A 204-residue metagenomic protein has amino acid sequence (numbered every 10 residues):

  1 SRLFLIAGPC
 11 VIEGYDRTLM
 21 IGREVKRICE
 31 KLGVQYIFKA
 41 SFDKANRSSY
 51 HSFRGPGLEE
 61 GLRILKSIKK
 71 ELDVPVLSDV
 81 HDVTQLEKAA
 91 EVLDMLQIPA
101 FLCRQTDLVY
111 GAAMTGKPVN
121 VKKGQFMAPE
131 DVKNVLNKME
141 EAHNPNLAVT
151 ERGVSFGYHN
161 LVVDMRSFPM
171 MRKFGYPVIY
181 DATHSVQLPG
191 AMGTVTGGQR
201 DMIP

Functional and structural regions predicted by a protein language model:
S1-I6, R63: N-terminal amphipathic alpha-helix/helix-capping segment at the start of soluble metabolic enzymes
G8, F38, A89, V121 (+1 more regions): Conserved, mostly hydrophobic/aromatic
P9-T18, Y36-L58: Glycine-rich, proline-tolerant flexible connector loops at the mouths of alpha/beta enzymes
T18, G22, L86, E91-I98 (+2 more regions): A short alpha/beta connector and helix-capping loop motif
E24-L32, H51-L77, A112-P118, F168-V178: Alpha-helix-loop-beta-strand connector modules within alpha/beta enzyme cores
V34-S41, P75-V80, Y180-A182: Short beta-strand segments at enzyme active-site cores
G55-G57, E71-Q85, D94-D107, K117-P129 (+1 more regions): Catalytic beta/alpha-barrel core
T115-P204: Catalytic alpha/beta core domains of metabolic enzymes, predominantly
